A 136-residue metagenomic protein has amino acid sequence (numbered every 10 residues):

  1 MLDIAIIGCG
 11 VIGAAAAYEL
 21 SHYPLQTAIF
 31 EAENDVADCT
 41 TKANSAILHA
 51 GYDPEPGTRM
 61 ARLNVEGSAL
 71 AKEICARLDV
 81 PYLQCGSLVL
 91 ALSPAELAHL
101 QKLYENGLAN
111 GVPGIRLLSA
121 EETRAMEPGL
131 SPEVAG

Functional and structural regions predicted by a protein language model:
L2-I29: N-terminal Rossmann-like FAD-binding beta1-loop-alpha1 element of flavoenzymes
A16, A32, N44, N64-G67: Short N-terminal amphipathic alpha-helix/helix-capping patch enriched in small hydrophobics with frequent Ser/Thr
A16, C39, L100, E127: Short glycine-/acidic-enriched loop or helix-start segments at secondary-structure transitions that form or flank
S21-A43: Glycine-rich FAD pyrophosphate-binding loop
Y23-L25, A76, P128: Proline-centered flexible-loop/turn and helix-kink motifs
V36, L48, L130: Short clusters of hydrophobic/aromatic residues that line enzyme substrate/ligand-binding pockets
A46-M126: Dinucleotide-binding Rossmann-like beta1-alpha1 core, especially the glycine-rich loop that anchors the ADP
P132-G136: Short, intrinsically disordered, charge-balanced linker/junction segments flanking boundaries in proteins
